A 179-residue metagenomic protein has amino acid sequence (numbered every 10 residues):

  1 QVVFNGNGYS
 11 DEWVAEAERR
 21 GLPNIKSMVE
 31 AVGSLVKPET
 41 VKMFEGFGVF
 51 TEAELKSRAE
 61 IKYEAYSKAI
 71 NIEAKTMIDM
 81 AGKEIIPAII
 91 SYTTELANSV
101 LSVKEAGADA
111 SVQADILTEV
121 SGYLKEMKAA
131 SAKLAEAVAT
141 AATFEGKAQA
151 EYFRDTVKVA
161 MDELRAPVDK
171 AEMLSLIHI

Functional and structural regions predicted by a protein language model:
Q1-V159: C-terminal non-catalytic alpha-helical accessory regions
E151-V168, L174: Internal helix-turn-beta structural module
H178-I179: Conserved small/polar residues in nucleotide/adenosyl-binding loops
